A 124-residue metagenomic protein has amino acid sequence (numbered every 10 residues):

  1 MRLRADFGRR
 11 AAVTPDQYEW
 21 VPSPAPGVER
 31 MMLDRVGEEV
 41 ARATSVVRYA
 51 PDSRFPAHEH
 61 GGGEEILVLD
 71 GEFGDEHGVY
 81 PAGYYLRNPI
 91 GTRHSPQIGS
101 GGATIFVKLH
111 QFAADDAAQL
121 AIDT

Functional and structural regions predicted by a protein language model:
M1-V40, L120-T124: A short, N-terminal "cap"/entry segment at the start of jelly-roll beta-barrel domains of the cupin/DSBH fold
E29-M32, V46-R48, D52-R54: Acidic/His-leaning functional-site neighborhoods
E38-V40, P51-R54, F112: Short, charged/polar surface micro-motifs in flexible loops or helix N-caps
S45-V46, P56-H60, H77-G78, P96-I98: Short histidine-centered beta-strand/loop micro-motifs that create catalytic or ligand/metal-coordination sites
A50-S53, E59-D75, A82: Glycine- and acidic-residue-biased ligand/ion/polar-headgroup-sensing regions
R54, Y84-Y85, T104: Residue-level marker of beta-strand positions
G74-H94: Short acidic-glycine-tyrosine-enriched beta hairpin
I90-D116: Ligand-binding loop in jelly-roll beta-barrel domains
